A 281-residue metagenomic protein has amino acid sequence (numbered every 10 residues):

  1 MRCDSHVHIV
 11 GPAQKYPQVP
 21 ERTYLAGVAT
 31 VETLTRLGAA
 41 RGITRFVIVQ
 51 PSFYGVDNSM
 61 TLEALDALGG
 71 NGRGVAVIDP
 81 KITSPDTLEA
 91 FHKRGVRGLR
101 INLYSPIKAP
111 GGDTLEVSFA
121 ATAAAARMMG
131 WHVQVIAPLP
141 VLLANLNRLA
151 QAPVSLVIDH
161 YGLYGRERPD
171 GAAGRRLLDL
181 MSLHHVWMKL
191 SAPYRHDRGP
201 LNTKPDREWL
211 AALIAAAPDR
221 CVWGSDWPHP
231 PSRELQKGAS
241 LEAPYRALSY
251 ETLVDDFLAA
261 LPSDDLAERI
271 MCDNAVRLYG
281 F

Functional and structural regions predicted by a protein language model:
M1-R2, T83-K93, L143-A150, A172-S182 (+1 more regions): Short amphipathic alpha-helices and their capping/turn segments at secondary-structure boundaries
M1-V56, H92, S240, A247-L248: An N-terminally biased module of ancient metal coordination in phosphate/nucleic-acid-related enzymes
R2-C3, V7-I9, T122, P230 (+1 more regions): A generic "structured core" feature
C3-V7, F46-V49, G72-A76, R97-I101 (+4 more regions): Hydrophobic faces of well-ordered beta-strands that scaffold small-molecule active sites in alpha/beta enzyme cores
H8, S52, G162, P193-Y194 (+1 more regions): Catalytic metal-binding/acid-base residues of hydrolase active sites
V28-L37, I82-F91, S118, A172-A173: Short, acidic/polar
G55-P140, N147, W187-L201: Active-site gating/metal-coordination segments in enzymes
G171-F281: H/E-rich (His + Asp/Glu) clusters that bind or coordinate divalent metals
